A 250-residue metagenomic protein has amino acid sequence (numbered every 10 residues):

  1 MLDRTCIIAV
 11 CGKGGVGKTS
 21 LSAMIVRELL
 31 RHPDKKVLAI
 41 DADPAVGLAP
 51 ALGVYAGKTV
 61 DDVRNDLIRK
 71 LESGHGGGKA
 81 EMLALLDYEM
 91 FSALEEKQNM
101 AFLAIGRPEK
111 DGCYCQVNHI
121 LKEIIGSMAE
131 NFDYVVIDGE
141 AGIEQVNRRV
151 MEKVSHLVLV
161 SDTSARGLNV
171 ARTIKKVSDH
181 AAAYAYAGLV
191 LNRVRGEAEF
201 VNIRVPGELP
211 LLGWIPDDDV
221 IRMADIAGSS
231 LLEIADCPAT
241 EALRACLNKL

Functional and structural regions predicted by a protein language model:
M1-T5: Phosphate-binding P-loop
I7, K36-L38, M100-F102, Y134-V136 (+1 more regions): Residue-level preference for the first positions of well-ordered beta-strands
I8-P44: Walker A/P-loop phosphate-binding motif and the immediately C-terminal alpha-helix
R31, Q116-D217, M223: Conserved catalytic-core segment of NTP-binding enzymes
R31-K97: N-terminal phosphate/diphosphate-binding loop that engages ATP/GTP or pyrophosphate donors across diverse enzyme folds
V54-K58, V177-S178, V205-G207, S230-E233: Short, hinge-like loop/turn segments at secondary-structure boundaries
E81-I137: Cytosolic-facing regulatory segments adjacent to core modules
D225-T240: C-terminal boundary of histidine-terminating zinc-finger modules
